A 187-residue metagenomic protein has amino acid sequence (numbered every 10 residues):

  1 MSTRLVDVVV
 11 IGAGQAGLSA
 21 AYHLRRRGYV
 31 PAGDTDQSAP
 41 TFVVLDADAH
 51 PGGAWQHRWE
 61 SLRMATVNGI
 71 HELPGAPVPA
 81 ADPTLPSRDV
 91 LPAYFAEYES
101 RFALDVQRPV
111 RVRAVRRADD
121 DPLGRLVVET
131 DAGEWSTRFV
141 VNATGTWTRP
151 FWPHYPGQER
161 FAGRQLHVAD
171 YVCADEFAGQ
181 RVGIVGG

Functional and structural regions predicted by a protein language model:
S2, L104, C173-E176: Glycine-rich helix-loop-beta junction characteristic of Rossmann-like nucleotide cofactor-binding loops
T3-V44, G183-I184: N-terminal Rossmann-like FAD-binding beta1-loop-alpha1 element of flavoenzymes
V6, S136-R138, G163, G179: Active-site acidic short loop of glycosyltransferases
A20, A54, R117, F151-P153: Short glycine-/acidic-enriched loop or helix-start segments at secondary-structure transitions that form or flank
T41, D105, R164-Q165: Conserved beta-strand segments of alpha/beta enzyme cores
A49, G53-A93: Glycine-rich active-site loop/strand segments that organize a redox cofactor
T84-T148: Feature captures the FAD/FMN-dependent oxidoreductase FAD-binding
S87-V90, T144-G187: Glycine-rich dinucleotide-binding loop and its adjacent helix/turn
